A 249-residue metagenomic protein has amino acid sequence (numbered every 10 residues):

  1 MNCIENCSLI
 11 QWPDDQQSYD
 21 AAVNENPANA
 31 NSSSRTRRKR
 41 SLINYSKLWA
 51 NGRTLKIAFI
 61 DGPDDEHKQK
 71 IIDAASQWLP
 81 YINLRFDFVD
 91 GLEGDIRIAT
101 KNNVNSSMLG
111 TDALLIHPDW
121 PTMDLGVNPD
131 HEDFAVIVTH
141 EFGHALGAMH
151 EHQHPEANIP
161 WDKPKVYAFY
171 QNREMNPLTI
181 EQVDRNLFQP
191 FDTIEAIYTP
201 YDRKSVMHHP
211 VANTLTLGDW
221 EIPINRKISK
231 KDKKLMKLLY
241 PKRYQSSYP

Functional and structural regions predicted by a protein language model:
M1-P249: Zinc-dependent metalloendopeptidases
